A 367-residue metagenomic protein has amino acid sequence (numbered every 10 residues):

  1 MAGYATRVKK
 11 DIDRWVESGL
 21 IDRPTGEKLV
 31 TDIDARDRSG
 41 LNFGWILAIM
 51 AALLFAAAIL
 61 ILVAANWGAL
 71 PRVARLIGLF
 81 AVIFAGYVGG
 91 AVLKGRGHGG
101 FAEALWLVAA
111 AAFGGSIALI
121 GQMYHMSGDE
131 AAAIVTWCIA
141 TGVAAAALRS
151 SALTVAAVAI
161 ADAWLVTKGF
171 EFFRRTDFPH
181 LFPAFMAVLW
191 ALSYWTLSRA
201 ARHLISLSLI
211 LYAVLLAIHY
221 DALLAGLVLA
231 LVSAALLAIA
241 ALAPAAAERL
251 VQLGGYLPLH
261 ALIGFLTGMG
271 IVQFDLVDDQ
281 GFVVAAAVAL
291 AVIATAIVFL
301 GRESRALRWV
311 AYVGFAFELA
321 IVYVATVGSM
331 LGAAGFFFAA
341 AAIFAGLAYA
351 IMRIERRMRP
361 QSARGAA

Functional and structural regions predicted by a protein language model:
M1-A367: Alpha-helical multi-pass membrane segments and their bilayer interfacial helix-loop junctions
